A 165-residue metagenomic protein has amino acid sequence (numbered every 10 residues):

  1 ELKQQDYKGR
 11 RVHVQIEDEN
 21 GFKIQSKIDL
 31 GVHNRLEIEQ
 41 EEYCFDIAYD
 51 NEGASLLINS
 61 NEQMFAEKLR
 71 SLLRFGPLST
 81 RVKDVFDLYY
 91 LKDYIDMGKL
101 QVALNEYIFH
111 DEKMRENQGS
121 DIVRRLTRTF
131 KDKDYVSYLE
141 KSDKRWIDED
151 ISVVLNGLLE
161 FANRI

Functional and structural regions predicted by a protein language model:
E1-I165: Structured mid-to-C-terminal alpha-helical surface segments
